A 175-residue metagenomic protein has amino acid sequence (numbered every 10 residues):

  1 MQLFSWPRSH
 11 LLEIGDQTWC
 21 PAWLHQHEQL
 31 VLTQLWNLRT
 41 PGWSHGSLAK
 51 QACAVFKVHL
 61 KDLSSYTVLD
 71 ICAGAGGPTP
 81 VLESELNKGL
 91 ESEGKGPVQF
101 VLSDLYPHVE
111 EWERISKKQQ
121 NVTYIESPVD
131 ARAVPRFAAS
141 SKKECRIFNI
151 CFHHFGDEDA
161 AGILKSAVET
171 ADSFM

Functional and structural regions predicted by a protein language model:
M1-D70, A75-G77: Class I SAM-dependent methyltransferase Rossmann-like catalytic core, especially the SAM/SAH-binding loop
D62-L63, A138-K142: Glycine-rich phosphate-binding loop signature in dinucleotide/nucleotide-binding domains
Y66-F137: Class I SAM-dependent methyltransferase SAM/SAH-binding core
K142-K143, T170-A171: Short, well-ordered alpha-helix to beta-strand connector turns
R146-I147: A conserved beta-strand element that flanks and buttresses the S-adenosyl-L-methionine
C151: Hydrophobic adenine-recognition pocket in adenosine-nucleotide-binding enzymes
F155-T170: A short, conserved alpha-helix within the catalytic core of class I
S173-M175: Conserved class I S-adenosyl-L-methionine
